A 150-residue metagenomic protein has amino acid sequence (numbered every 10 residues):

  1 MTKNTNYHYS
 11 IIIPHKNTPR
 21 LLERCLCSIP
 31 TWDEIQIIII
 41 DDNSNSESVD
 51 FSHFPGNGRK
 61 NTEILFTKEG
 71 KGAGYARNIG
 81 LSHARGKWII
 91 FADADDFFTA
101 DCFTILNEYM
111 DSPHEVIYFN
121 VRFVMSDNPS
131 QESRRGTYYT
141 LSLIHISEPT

Functional and structural regions predicted by a protein language model:
Y9-L21, C25, W32, I40: A conserved hydrophobic helix/loop-capping motif in glycosyltransferases and polysaccharide synthases
N17, I29, D42-S44, K71 (+1 more regions): Conserved short acidic donor-positioning loop in nucleotide-sugar-dependent glycosyltransferases
L26-F66: Acidic donor-binding segment of Leloir-type glycosyltransferases
E47, D96-Y109: Acidic donor-binding/catalytic loop of UDP-sugar-dependent glycosyltransferases, especially processive GT2
T67-A84: Glycine-rich, basic loop-to-helix element that forms the pyrophosphate-binding segment of sugar-nucleotide handling
I89: Short aromatic/hydrophobic "clamp" motif used to bind/position activated sugar donors
F103-E132: Conserved donor NDP-sugar-binding/catalytic core segment of glycosyltransferases
S142-T150: Residue-level detector of conserved catalytic or cofactor/ligand-binding positions in enzyme active sites
